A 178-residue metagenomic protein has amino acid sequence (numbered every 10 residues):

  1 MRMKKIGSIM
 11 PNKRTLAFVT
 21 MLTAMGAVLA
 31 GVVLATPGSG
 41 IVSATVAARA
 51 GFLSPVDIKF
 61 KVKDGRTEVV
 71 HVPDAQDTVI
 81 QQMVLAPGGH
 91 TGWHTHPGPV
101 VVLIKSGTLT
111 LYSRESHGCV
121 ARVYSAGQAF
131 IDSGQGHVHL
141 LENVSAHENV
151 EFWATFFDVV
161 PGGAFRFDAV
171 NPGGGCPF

Functional and structural regions predicted by a protein language model:
I6-V19, G26-D77, A121-V123, F167-F178: A short, N-terminal "cap"/entry segment at the start of jelly-roll beta-barrel domains of the cupin/DSBH fold
P55, G92-H94, G163-F165: Short, solvent-exposed loop/turn elements at domain surfaces
P73-A75, G88-L103, H117: A short beta-loop-beta micro-motif enriched in histidine and acidic residues
A75-I80, A86, G136, H147-V150: Extracytoplasmic
Q81, W93, V101-I104, T110-Y112 (+2 more regions): Structural recognition of the beta-strand scaffold that forms the well-ordered cores of secreted hydrolase catalytic
L85, L109, R114-G136: Short acidic-glycine-tyrosine-enriched beta hairpin
T91-H96, S113, A121-R122, E142-V144: Short histidine-centered beta-strand/loop micro-motifs that create catalytic or ligand/metal-coordination sites
S125, G134-G163: Ligand-binding loop in jelly-roll beta-barrel domains
